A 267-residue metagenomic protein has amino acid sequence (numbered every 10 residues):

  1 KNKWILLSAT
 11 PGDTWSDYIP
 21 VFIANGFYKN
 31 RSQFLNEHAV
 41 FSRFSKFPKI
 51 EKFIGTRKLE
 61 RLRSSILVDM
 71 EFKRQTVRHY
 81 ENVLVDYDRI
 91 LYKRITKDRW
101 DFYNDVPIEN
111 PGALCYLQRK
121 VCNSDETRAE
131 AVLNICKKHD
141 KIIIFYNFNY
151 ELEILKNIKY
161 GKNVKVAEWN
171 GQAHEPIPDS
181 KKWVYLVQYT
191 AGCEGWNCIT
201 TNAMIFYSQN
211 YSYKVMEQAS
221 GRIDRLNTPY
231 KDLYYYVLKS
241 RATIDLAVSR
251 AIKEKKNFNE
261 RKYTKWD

Functional and structural regions predicted by a protein language model:
K1-R74, T228, D232: Conserved P-loop NTPase motor "coupling/switch" region that bridges the ATPase
T10-T14, A39, Y150-E151, A191-C193 (+3 more regions): Conserved nucleotide-binding/hydrolysis micro-motifs of P-loop NTPases
P11-G12, F22, I143-F145, E217 (+1 more regions): A generic "structured core" feature
Q33-F34, W169-E175, S208-Y213: Short, acidic/turn-prone active-site loops that include or flank metal/cofactor- and phosphate-binding residues
V77-K162, G171: Conserved helicase/translocase motor-coupling segment
F145, E153-G192: Conserved helicase ATPase core of P-loop NTP-dependent helicases/translocases
W196-Q209, Y234-Y235: A short beta-strand element within the Helicase C-terminal
Y211-S220, D224-D267: A conserved SF2-helicase RecA2
